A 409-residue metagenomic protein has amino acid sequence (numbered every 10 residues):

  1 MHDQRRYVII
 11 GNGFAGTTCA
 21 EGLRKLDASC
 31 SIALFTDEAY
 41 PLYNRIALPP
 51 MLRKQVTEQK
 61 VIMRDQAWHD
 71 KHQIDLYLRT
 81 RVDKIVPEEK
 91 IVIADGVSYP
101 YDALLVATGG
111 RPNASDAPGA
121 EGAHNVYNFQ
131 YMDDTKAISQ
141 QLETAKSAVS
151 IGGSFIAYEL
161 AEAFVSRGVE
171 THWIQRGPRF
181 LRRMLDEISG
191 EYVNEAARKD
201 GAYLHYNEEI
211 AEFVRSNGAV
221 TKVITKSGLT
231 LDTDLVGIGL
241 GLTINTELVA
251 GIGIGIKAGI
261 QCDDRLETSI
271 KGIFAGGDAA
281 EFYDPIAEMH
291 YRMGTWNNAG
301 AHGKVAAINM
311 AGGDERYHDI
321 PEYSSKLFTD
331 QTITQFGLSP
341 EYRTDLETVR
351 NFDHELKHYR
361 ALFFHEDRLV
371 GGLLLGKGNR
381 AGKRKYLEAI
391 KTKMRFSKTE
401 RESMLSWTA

Functional and structural regions predicted by a protein language model:
M1-V8, I62-V149, I224-T230, L235-G239 (+2 more regions): FAD-binding core/adjacent interface of flavoenzyme oxidoreductases
H2-I74, A163-L185, A381: Beta1-alpha1 glycine-rich phosphate/pyrophosphate-binding loop at the start of Rossmann-like nucleotide-binding domains
H2-R6, K25, A279-R380: Mid-to-C-terminal Rossmann-like scaffold of FAD/NAD(P)H-dependent oxidoreductases
R6, S227-G255, Q331-A409: C-terminal catalytic lobe of FAD-dependent flavoproteins
G16, A157-Y158: N-terminal Rossmann-fold NAD(P) dinucleotide-binding loop
S29-S31, L76-I93, Y99, R167-D264: A Rossmann-like FAD-binding core segment of flavoenzymes
S31, K60-V61, K257, G313-Y323: A short alpha-helix-loop-beta-strand transition element characteristic of N-terminal alpha/beta dinucleotide-binding
G122-A145, S216-I224, L229-V305: FAD-site-proximal beta/loop scaffold in flavoenzymes
